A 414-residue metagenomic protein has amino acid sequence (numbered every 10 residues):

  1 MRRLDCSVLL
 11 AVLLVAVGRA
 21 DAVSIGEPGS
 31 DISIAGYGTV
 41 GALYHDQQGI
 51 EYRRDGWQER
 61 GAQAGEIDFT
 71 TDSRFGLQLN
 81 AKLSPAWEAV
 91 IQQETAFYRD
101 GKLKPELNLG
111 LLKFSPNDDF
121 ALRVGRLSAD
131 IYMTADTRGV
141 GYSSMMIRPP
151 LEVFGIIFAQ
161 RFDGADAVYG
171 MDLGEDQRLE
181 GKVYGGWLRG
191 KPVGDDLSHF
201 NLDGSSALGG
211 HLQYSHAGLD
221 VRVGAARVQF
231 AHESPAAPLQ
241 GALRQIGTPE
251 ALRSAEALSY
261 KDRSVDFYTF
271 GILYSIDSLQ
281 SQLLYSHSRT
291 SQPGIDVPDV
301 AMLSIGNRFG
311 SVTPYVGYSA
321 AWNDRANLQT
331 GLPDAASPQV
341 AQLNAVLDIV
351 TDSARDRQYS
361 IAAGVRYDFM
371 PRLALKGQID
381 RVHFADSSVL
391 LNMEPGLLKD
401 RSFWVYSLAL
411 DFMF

Functional and structural regions predicted by a protein language model:
M1-G26: Cleavable N-terminal export/targeting peptides
I25, A62-I67, F97-G101, V153-F158 (+5 more regions): Outer-membrane beta-barrel domain signature
I25-W57, W404: Transmembrane beta-strand segments of Gram-negative outer membrane beta-barrel proteins
S33-Y37, G41-H45, G65-K191, G204-L208 (+4 more regions): Outer membrane beta-barrel
Q48-R54, D136-Y142, Q329-A335: Short, flexible, mixed-charge acidic loops at enzyme active sites
G49, R227, P238-F414: Outer-membrane beta-barrel pore domains
T70-D72, P105-E106, Q160-F162, D203-A207 (+5 more regions): Membrane-spanning beta-strands of outer-membrane beta-barrel proteins
P116-A121, F158-G310: Signature for the C-terminal beta-barrel architecture of outer-membrane proteins
